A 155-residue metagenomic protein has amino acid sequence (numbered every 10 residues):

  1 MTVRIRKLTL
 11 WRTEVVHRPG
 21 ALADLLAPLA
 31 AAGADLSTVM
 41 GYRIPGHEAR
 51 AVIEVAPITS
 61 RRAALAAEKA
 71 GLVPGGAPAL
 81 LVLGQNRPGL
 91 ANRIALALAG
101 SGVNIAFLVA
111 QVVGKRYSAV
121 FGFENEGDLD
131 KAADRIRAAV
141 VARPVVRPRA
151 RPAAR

Functional and structural regions predicted by a protein language model:
M1-R155: A conserved regulatory-domain signal marking ACT and ACT-like small-molecule sensing domains and adjacent regulatory
